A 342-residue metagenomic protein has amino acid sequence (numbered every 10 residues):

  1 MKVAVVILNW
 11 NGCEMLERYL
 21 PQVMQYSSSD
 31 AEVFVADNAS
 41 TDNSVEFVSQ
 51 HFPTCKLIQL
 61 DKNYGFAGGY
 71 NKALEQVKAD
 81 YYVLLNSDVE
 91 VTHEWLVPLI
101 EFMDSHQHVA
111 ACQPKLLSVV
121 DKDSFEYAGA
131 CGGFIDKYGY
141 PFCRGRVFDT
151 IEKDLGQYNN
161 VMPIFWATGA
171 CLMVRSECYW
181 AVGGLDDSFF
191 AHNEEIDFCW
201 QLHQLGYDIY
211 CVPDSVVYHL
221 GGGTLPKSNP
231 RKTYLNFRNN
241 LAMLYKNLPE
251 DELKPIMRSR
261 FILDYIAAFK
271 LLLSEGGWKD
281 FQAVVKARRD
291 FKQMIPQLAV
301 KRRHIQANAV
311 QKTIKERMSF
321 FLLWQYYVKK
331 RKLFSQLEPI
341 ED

Functional and structural regions predicted by a protein language model:
V6, L205-R303, A307-W324: Active-site-adjacent helix/loop segment of glycosyltransferases that harbors family-specific signature motifs
P21-D30: Short, acidic, metal-binding catalytic loop of nucleotide-sugar glycosyltransferases
Q22, D37-E46, K62, T92: A conserved acidic beta->alpha catalytic loop
D30-A39, I58-L60: Short beta-strand/loop segment that forms part of the nucleotide-sugar
Q59-V77, S87-V89, P98: Glycine-rich, basic loop-to-helix element that forms the pyrophosphate-binding segment of sugar-nucleotide handling
Y82: Short aromatic/hydrophobic "clamp" motif used to bind/position activated sugar donors
E90-Y140: Conserved donor NDP-sugar-binding/catalytic core segment of glycosyltransferases
N159-V216: A short, conserved alpha-helix in the catalytic core of glycosyltransferases
